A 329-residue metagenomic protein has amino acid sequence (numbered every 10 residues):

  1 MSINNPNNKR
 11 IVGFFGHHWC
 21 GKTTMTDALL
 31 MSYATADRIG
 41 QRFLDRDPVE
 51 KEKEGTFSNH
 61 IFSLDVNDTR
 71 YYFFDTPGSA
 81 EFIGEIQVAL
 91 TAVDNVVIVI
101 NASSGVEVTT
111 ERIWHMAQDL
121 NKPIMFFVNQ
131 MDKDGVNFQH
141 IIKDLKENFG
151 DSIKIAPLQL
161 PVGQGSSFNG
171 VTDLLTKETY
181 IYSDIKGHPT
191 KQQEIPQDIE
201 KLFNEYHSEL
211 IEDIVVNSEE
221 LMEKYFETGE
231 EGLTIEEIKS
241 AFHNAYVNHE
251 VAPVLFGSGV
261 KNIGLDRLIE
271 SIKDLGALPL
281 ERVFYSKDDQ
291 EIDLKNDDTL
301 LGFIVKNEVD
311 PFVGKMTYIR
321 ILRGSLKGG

Functional and structural regions predicted by a protein language model:
M1-G329: Structural and coupling elements of P-loop NTPases
